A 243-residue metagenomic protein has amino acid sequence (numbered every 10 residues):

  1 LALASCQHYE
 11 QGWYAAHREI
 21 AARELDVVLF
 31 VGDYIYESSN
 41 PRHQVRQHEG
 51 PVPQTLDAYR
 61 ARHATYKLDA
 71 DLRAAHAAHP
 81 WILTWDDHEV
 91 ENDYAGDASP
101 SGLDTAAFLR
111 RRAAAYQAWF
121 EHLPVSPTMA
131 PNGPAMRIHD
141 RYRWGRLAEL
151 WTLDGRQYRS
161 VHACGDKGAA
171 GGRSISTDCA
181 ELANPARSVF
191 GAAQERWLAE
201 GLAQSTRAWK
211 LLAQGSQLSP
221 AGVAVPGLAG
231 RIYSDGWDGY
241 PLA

Functional and structural regions predicted by a protein language model:
L1-A243: Metal-dependent phosphoester/phosphodiester hydrolase catalytic core
